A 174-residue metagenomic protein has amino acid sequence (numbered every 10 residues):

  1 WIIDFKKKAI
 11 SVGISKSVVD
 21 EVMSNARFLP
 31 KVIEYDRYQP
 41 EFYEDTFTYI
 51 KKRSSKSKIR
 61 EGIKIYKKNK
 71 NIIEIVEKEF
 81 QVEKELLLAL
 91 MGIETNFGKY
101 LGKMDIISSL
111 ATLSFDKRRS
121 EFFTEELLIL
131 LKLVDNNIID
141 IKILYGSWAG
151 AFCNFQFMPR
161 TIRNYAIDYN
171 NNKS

Functional and structural regions predicted by a protein language model:
W1-V12: Short N-terminal segments immediately surrounding and downstream of signal-peptide cleavage
G13-S174: Catalytic glycan-binding domains that act on GlcNAc-containing polysaccharides
